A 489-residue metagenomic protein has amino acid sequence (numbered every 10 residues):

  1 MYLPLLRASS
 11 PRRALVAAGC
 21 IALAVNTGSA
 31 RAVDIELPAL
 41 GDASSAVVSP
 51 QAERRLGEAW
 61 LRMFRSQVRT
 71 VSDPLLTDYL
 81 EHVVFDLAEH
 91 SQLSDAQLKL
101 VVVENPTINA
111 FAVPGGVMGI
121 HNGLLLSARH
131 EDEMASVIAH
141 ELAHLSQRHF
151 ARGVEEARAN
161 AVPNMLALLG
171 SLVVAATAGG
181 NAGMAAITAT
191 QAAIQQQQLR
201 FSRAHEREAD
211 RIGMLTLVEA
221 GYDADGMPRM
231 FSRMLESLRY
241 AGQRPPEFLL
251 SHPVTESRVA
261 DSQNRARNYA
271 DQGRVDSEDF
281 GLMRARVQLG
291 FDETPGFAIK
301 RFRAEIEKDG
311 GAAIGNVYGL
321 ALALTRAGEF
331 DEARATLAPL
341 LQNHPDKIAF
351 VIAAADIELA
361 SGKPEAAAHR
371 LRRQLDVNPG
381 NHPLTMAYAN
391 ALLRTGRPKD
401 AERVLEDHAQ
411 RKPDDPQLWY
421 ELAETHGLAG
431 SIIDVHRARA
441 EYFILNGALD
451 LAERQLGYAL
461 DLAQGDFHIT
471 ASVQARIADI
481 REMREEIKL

Functional and structural regions predicted by a protein language model:
Y2-R7, A18-F111, Q195, S237-Y240 (+9 more regions): Hydrophobic or amphipathic, alpha-helical segments that drive membrane association/targeting
L40-V47, E58, T70, D78 (+4 more regions): Extracytoplasmic and endomembrane cell-envelope/extracellular-matrix remodeling and assembly machinery
Q67-T77, H90-L100, V154-A157, A182-A185 (+1 more regions): Surface-exposed patches in mature extracellular/periplasmic domains of secreted proteins
I120, S136-H144, R148, A209: Active-site recognition of the HExxH zinc-binding catalytic motif
N122-S136, L199-A204: Short pre-active-site segment immediately N-terminal to the catalytic Zn-binding motif
D132, L142-A159, T177: Catalytic Zn2+-binding segment of zinc metalloproteases
V162-A178, A185-A193: Membrane-active amphipathic alpha-helices enriched in small hydrophobic residues
